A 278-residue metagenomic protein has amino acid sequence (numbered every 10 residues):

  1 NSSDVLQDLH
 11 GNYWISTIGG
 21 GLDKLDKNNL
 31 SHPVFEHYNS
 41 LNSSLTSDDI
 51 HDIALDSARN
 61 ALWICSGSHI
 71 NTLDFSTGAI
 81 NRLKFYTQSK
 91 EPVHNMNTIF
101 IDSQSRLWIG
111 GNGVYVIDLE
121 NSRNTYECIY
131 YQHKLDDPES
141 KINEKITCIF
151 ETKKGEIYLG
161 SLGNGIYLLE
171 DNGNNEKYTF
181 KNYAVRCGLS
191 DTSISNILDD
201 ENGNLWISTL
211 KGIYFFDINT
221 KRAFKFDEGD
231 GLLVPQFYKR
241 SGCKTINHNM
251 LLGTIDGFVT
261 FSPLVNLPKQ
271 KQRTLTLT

Functional and structural regions predicted by a protein language model:
N1-T278: Carboxylate-rich, polar loop motifs that coordinate divalent cations or form catalytic acidic clusters
